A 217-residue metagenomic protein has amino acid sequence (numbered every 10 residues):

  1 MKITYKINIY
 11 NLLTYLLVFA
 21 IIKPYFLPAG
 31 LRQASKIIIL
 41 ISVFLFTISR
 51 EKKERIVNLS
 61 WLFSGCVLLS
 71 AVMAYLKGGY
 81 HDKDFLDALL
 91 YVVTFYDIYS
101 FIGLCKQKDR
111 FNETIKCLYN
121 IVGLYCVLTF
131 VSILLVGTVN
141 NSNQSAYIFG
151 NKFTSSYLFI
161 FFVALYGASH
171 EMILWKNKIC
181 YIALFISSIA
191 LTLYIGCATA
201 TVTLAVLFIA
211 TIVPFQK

Functional and structural regions predicted by a protein language model:
M1-K217: Hydrophobic transmembrane helix bundles of membrane-integrated enzymes that assemble and modify cell-envelope
